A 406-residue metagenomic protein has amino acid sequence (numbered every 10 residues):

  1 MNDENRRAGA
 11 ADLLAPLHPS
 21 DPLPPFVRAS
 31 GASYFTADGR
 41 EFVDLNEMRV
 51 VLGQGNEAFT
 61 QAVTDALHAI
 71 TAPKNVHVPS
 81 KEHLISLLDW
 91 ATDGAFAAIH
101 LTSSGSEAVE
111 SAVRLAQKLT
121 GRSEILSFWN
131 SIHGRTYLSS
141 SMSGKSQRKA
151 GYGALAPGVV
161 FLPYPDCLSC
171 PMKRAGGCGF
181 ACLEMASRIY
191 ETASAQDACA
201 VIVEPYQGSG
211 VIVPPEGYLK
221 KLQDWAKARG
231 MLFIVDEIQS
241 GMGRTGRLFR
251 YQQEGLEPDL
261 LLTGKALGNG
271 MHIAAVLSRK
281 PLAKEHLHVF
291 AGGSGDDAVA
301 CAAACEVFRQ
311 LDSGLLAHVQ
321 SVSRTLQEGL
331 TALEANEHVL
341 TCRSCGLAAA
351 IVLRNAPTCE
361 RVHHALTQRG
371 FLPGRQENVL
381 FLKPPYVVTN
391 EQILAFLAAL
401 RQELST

Functional and structural regions predicted by a protein language model:
M1-T406: Conserved N-terminal phosphate-binding loop of PLP-dependent enzymes in the Aspartate aminotransferase
